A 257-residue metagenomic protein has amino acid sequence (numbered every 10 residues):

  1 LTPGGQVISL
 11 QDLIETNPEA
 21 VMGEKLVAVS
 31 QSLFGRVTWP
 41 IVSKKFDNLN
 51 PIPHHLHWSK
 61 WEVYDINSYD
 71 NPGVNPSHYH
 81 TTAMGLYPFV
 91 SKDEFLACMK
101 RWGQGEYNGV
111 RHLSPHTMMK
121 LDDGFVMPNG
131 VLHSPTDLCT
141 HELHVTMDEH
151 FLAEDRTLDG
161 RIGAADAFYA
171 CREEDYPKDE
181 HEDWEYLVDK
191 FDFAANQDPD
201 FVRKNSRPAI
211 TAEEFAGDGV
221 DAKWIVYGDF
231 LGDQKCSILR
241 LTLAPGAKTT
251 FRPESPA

Functional and structural regions predicted by a protein language model:
L1-L121, V131-P256: Active-site region of the double-stranded beta-helix
G124: Glycine-rich phosphate-binding loop and adjacent beta-alpha segment of Rossmann(oid) nucleotide-cofactor-binding
